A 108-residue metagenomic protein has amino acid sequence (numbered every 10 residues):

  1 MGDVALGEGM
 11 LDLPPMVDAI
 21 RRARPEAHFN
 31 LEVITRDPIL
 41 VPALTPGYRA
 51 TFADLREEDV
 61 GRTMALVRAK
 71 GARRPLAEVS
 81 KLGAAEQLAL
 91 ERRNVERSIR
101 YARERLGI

Functional and structural regions predicted by a protein language model:
M1-I108: Histidine-acidic metal/acid-base catalytic patches
